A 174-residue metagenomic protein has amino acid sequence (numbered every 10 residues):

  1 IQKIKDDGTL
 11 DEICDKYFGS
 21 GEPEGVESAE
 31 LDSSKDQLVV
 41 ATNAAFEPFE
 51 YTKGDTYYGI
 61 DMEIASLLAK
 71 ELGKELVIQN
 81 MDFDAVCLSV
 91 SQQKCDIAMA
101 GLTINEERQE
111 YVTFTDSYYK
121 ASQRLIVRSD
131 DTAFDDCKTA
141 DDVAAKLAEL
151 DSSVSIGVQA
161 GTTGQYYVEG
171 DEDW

Functional and structural regions predicted by a protein language model:
I1, S20-E27, A44, Y119-V127: Periplasmic-binding protein-like
Q2-K35, T139-V154, V158-D173: Ligand-binding clefts/hinges and TM-proximal coupling segments of bilobed small-molecule sensing domains
I4-D7, E12, K16-Y17, L31-L102 (+1 more regions): Extracytoplasmic small-molecule ligand-binding "clamshell" domains of the periplasmic binding protein/Venus flytrap
E24-E27, K94, E106-A121, D173-W174: Ligand-binding "clamshell"
A29, E50-E63, T132-A140, K146-L150: Short, solvent-exposed loop/beta-turn-alpha elements that line the ligand-binding surface or hinge of extracytoplasmic
G73-K74, E172-W174: Short glycine/proline-enriched coil/turn segments at helix->beta-strand junctions
K74-V77, D82-A85, T103, E110 (+1 more regions): A conserved helix-loop-strand patch within extracytoplasmic ligand-binding domains of the periplasmic binding
